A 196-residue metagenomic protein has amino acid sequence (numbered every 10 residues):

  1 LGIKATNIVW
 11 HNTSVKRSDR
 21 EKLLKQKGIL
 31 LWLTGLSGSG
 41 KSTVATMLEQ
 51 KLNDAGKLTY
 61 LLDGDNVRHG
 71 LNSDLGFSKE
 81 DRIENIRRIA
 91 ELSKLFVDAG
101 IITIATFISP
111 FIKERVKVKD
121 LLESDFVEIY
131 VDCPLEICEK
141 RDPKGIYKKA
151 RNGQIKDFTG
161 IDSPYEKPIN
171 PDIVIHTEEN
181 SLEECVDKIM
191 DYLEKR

Functional and structural regions predicted by a protein language model:
L1-L30: Extreme N-terminal, non-catalytic leader segments that precede Walker-type/kinase nucleotide-binding cores
S37: The conserved Walker
K41: Conserved lysine of the Walker
T46-K94, D98: Conserved substrate/cofactor phosphate-moiety recognition/catalytic segment in nucleotide-dependent phosphotransferases
L61, F126-Y130, D172-V174: Conserved beta-strand scaffold positions in the cores of enzyme catalytic domains, especially in NTP/NDP-utilizing
G70-D81, E91-R151, D157: ATP-dependent NMP and nucleoside kinases share a basic, alpha-helical "lid"
D132-L135, K140-K188, K195-R196: Small-molecule kinase domains that catalyze NTP-dependent phosphoryl transfer to phosphate-bearing small molecules
